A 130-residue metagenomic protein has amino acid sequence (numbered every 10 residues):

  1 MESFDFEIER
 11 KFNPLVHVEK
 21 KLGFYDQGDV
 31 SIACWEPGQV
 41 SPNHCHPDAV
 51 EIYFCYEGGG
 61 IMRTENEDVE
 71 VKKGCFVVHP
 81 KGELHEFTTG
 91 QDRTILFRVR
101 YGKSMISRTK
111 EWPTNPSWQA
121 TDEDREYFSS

Functional and structural regions predicted by a protein language model:
M1-D29, P42, T109-S130: A short, N-terminal "cap"/entry segment at the start of jelly-roll beta-barrel domains of the cupin/DSBH fold
S31-H46: Conserved short histidine dyad/triad with adjacent acidic residue
V40-P42, I61, V77, K81-E86 (+1 more regions): Histidine-centered metal-chelating micro-motifs
D48-V50, C55-G60: Glycine- and acidic-residue-biased ligand/ion/polar-headgroup-sensing regions
N66-K81: Short acidic-glycine-tyrosine-enriched beta hairpin
K81-S107: Ligand-binding loop in jelly-roll beta-barrel domains
